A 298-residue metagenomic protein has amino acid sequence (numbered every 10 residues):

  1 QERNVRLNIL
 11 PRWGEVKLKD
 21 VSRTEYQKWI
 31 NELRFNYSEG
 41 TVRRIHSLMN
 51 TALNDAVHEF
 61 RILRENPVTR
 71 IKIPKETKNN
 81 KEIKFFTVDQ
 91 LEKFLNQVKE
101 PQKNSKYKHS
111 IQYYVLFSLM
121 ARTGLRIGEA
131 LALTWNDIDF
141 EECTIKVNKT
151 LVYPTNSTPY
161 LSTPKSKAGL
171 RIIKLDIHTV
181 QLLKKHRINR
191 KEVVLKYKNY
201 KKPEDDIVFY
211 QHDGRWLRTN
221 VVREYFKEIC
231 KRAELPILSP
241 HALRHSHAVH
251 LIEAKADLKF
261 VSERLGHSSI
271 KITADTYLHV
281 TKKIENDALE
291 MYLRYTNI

Functional and structural regions predicted by a protein language model:
Q1-P67, N80-E82, K103-I111, W216-V221 (+1 more regions): N-terminal core-binding DNA-recognition domain of tyrosine site-specific recombinases/integrases
N36-E39, N96-S110, I173, R190-N199 (+2 more regions): Short, basic (Lys/Arg/His-rich) helix/loop patches that form interaction surfaces in the mid-to-C-terminal regions
N36-E39, R43, H58, I62-L133 (+5 more regions): Basic, Lys/Arg- and aromatic-enriched nucleic-acid-binding interface segment
S47, M120-A121, I252-E253: Short amphipathic helical patch at the helix-1/turn junction of helix-turn-helix
V57-P67, F140-C143, K149, N156 (+1 more regions): Proline-centered turn/helix-capping motifs that create local helix->coil transitions or kinks
T69, E142-V147, S239, H250 (+2 more regions): Short functional hotspots where side chains directly engage DNA or cofactors
D89, F94-Q97, V152, N156-S162 (+3 more regions): DNA/chromatin major-groove-contacting recognition/catalytic segments
N96, E100-K103, E142, Y153-T155 (+6 more regions): C-terminal secondary-structure termini that scaffold catalytic or DNA-interacting sites
